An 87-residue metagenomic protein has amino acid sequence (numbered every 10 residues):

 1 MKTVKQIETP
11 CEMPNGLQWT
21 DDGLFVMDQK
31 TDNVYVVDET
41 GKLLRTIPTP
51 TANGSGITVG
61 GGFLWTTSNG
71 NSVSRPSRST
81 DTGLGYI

Functional and structural regions predicted by a protein language model:
K2, D32, T82-I87: Repetitive beta-architecture junctions, highlighting loop-to-beta-strand starts across blade-like repeats
K2-T9, K42-I47: A short beta-strand motif characteristic of beta-propeller blades
I7-D21, P50-F63, T67-N71: Beta-rich, blade/repeat-based domains predominating in secreted/periplasmic proteins but also intracellular
P10, V26-K30, T66-D81: Conserved beta-strand positions in repeat-built beta-propeller and related beta-rich domains
Q29, D38-E39: Inter-blade boundary loops/turns of WD-repeat beta-propellers
Q29-D32, T51: Extended beta-solenoid/beta-helix repeat architectures
